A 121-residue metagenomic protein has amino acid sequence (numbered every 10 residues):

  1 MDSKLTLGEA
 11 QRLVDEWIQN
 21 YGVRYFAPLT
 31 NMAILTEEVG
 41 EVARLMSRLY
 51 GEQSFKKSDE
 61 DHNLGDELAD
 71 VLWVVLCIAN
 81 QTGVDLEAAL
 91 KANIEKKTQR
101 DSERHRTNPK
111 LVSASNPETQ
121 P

Functional and structural regions predicted by a protein language model:
M1-L68, L72-P121: Flexible "arm" and connector segments at domain edges
